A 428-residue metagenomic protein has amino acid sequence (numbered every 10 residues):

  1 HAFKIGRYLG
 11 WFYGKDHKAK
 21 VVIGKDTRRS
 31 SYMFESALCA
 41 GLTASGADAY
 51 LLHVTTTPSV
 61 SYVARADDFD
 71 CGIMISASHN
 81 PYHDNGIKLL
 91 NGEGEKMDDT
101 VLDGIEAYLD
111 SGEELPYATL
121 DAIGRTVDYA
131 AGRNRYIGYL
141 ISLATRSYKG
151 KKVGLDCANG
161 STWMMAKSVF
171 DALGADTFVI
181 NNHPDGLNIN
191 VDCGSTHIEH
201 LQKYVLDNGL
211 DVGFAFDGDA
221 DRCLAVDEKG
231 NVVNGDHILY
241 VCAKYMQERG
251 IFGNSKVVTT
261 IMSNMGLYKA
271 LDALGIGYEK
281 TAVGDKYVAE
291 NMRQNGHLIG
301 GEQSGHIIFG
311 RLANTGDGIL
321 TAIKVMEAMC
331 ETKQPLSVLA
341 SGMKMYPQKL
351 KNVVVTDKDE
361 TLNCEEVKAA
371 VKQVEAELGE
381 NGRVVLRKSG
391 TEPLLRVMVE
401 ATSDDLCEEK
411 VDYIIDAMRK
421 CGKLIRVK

Functional and structural regions predicted by a protein language model:
H1-A40, A44-S45, T126-V153, N363: An N-terminal, well-structured beta->alpha segment
G10, K20-D84, S168-V226: N-terminal small/polar loop signature for handling phosphorylated ligands or for N-terminal nucleophile
T27-Y32, N80, N159-W163, A220-D221 (+2 more regions): Gly/Ser/Thr-rich loops at beta-strand to alpha-helix junctions that form or flank small-molecule/cofactor-binding
A49-P58, V232-G235, T259-T260, T281-A282: Active-site nucleophile and cofactor-binding loops and adjacent substrate-binding regions of central metabolic enzymes
Y82-N85, L89-T100, A107, K149 (+2 more regions): Replace "Mg2+/Mn2+-dependent" with "divalent metal-dependent
N85-L206: Gly/Ser/Thr-enriched, mixed-charge loops and adjacent short helices that form phosphate/oxyanion-binding elements
V212, R249-K428: Phosphate-binding and adjacent anionic-ligand microenvironments
